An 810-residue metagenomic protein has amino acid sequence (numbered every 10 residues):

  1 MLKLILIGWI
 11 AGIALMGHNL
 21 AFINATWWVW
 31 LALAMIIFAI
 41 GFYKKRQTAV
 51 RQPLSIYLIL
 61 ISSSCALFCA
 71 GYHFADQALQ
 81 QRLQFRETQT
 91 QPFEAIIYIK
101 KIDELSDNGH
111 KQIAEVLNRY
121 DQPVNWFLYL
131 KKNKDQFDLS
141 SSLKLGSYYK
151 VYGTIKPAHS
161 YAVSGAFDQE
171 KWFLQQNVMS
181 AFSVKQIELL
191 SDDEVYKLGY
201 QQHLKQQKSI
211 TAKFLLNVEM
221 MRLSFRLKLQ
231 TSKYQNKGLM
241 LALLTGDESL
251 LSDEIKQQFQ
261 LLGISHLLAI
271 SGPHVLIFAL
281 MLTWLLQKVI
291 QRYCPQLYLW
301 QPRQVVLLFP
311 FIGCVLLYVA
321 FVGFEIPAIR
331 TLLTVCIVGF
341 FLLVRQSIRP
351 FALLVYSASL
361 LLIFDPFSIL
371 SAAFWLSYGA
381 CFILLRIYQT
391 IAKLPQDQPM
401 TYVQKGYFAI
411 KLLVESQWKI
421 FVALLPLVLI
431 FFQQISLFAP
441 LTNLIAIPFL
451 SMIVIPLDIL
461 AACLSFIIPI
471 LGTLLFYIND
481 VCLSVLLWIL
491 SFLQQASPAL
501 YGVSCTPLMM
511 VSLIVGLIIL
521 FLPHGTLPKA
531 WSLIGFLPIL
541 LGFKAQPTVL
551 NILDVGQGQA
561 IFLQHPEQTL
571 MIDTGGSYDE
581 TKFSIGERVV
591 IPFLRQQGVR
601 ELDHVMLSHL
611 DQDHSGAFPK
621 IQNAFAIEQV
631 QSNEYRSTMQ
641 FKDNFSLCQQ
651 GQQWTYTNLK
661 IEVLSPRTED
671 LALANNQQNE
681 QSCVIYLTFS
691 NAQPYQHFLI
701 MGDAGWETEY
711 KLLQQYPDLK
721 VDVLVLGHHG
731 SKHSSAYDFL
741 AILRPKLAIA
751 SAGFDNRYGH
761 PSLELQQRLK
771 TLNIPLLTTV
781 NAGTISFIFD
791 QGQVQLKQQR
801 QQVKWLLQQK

Functional and structural regions predicted by a protein language model:
L2, L6-I10, F324-I514, P523-G525 (+3 more regions): Internal transmembrane alpha-helical bundles of multi-pass membrane proteins
I7, Q175-T334, F340, Y695-W706 (+2 more regions): Aromatic-rich juxtamembrane segments at the membrane interface
W9, P456-I459, P547-P592, E601 (+1 more regions): Conserved beta-strand hairpin/beta-sheet module of binuclear metal-dependent hydrolase folds, prominently
A32, L54, Q396, M400 (+5 more regions): Glycine- and aromatic-enriched alpha-helical transmembrane segments of multi-pass membrane proteins
Y57, S64-H266, R588-R595, E601 (+5 more regions): Membrane-interface helix/helix-cap signal primarily in integral membrane proteins
A66-Q91, G525-Q559: Hydrophobic alpha-helical transmembrane segments in integral membrane proteins
P566-M571, G575-S632, Q714-S731, R744-I749: Active-site metal-binding motif and surrounding structural segment of the metallo-beta-lactamase
S608, Q612, G616-I621, R667-P761: Active-site-proximal loop/helix segments of hydrolase catalytic cores
